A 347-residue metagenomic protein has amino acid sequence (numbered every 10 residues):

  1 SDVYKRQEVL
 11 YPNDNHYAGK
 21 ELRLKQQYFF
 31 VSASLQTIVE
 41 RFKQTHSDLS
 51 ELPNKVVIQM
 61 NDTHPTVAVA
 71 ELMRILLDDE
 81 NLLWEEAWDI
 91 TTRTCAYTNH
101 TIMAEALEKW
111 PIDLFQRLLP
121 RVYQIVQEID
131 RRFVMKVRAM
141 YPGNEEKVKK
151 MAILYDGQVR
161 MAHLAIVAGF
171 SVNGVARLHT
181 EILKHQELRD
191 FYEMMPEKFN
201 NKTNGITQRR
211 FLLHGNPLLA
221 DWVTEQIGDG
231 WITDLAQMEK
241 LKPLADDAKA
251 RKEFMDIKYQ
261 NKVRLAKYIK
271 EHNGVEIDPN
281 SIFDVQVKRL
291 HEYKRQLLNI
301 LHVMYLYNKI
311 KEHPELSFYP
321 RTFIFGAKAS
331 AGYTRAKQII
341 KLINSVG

Functional and structural regions predicted by a protein language model:
V3-Y4: Short, small-residue-biased leader/transition segments that mark boundaries at the very start of proteins
L10-K25, L49-M60, V69-L77, E108 (+6 more regions): Glycine- and acidic
S32-V39, E71-D79: Alpha-helical support elements that line or immediately flank enzyme active sites and cofactor-binding pockets
R41-P53, L76-D89, T101, K136 (+5 more regions): Secondary-structure transition/capping motifs at alpha-helix termini and the adjoining loop/turn into the next element
K55-I58, W84-D89, R93, L164 (+5 more regions): Beta-sheet entry/capping signal
M73-R131, L213-H214, A220-K240, R321-A327: Extended, well-ordered alpha-helical scaffold/bundle regions in very large, multi-domain proteins
W110, L114-N173: Polar, glycine-rich mid-to-C-terminal structural blocks that act as macromolecule-binding/assembly scaffolds
V137, I182, P196-K198, T203 (+4 more regions): C-terminal amphipathic alpha-helical interaction region
